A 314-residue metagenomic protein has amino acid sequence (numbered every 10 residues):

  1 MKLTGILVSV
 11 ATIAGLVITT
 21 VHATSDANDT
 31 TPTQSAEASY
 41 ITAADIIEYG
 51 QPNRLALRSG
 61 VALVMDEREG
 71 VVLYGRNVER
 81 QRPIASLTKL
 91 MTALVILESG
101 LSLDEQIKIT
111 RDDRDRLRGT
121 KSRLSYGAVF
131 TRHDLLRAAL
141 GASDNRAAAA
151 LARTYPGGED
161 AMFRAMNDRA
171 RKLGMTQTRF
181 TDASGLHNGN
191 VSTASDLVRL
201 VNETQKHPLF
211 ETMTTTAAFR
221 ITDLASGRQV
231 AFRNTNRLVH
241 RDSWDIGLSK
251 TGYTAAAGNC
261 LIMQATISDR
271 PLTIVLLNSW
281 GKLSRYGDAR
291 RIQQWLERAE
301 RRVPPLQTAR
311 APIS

Functional and structural regions predicted by a protein language model:
M1, M175-R179, N188-S314: Domain-terminus/edge residues, biased toward the C-terminal soluble/receptor-binding domains of extracytoplasmic
M1-V61, Q294, R298-S314: N-terminal secretory targeting signals
L7-V8, I13, F163, G247 (+1 more regions): Generic alpha-helix initiation/capping and coil-helix boundary signal
A23-S195, R199-P208, I267: Active-site-adjacent loops and short helices of periplasmic peptidoglycan-processing enzymes
